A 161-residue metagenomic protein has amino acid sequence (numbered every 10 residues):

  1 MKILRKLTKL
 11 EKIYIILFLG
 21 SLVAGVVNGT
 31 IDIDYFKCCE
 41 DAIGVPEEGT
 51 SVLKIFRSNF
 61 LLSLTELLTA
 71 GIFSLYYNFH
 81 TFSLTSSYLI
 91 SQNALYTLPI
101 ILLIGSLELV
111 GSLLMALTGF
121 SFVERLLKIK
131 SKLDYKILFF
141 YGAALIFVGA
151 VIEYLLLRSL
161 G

Functional and structural regions predicted by a protein language model:
I3-Y35: N-terminal signal-anchor transmembrane alpha helix
K12, V27-F56: Helix-loop-helix hairpins and the membrane-proximal interhelical loops of multi-pass alpha-helical transport proteins
G20-N28, L62, L145, G149 (+1 more regions): Alpha-helical transmembrane segments of multipass membrane proteins
V26, T30-D34, L67-Q92: Transmembrane alpha-helix/helix-exit interface in multi-pass inner-membrane proteins
P46-F73: Interfacial helix-start motif at the membrane-water boundary
Y96-A116: Short alpha-helical packing/oligomerization segments
L113-I129: Transmembrane alpha-helical segments of integral membrane proteins
E124-G161: Terminal transmembrane helical module of multi-pass membrane proteins
